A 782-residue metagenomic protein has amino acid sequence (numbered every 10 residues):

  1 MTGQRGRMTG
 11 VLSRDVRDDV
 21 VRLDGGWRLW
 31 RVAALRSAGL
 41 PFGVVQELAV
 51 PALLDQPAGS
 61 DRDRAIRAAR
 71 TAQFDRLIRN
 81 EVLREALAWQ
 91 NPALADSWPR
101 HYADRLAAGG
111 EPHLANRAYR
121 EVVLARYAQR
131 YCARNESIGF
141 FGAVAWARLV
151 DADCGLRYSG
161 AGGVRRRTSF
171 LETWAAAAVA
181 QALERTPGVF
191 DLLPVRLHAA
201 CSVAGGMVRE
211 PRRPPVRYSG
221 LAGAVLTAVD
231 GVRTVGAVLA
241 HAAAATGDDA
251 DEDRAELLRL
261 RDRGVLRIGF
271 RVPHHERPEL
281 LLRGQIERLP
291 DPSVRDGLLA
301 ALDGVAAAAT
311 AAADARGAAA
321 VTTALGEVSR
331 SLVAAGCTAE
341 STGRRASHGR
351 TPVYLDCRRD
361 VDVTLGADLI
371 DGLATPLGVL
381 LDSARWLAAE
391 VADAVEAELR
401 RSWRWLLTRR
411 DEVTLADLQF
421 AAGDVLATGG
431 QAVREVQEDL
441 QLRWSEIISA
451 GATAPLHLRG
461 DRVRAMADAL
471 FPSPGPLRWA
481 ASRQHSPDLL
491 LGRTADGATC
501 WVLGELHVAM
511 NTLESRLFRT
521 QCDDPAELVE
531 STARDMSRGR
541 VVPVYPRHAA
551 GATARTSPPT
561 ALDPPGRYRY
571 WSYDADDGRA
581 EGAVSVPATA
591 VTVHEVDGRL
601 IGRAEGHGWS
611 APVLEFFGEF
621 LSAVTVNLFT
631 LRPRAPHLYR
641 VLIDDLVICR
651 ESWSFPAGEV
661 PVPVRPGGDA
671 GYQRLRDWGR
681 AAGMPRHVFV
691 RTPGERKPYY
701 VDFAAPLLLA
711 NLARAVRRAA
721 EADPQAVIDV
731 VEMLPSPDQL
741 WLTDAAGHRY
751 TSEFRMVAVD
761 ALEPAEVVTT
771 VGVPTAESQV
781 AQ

Functional and structural regions predicted by a protein language model:
M1-V164, D251-R540, L742-Q782: Type-3 copper protein
L124-A228: Acidic, low-complexity/disordered tracts enriched in E/D and polar residues
R165-A199, V216, P706-A710, R714-R718 (+4 more regions): Acidic, Ser/Thr/Pro-enriched low-complexity segments and adjacent helix/loop capping patches that create flexible
M207-V208, P273, R599-G602: Hydrophobic residues embedded in beta-strands of well-ordered beta-sheets
R209-G220, T408-L418, W609-G618: Short amphipathic beta-strand/extended segments with alternating polar/hydrophobic composition
R217, D230, L387, V391: Catalytic cores of large soluble enzymes that bind and process phosphate-bearing ligands
T227-A237, H241, G247: Short capping segments at the starts of secondary-structure elements
R493-Q725, E732-M733, D744, R749-T775: C-terminal structured domains
